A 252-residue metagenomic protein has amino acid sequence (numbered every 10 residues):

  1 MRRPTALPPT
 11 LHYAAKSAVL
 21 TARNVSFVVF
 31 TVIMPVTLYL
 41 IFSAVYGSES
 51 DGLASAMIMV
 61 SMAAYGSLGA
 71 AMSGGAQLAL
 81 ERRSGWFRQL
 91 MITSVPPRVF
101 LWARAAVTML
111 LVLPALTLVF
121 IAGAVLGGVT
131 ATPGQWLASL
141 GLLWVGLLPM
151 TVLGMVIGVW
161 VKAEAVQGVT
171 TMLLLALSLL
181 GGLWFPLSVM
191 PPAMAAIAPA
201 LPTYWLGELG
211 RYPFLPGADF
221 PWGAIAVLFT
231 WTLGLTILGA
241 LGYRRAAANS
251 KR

Functional and structural regions predicted by a protein language model:
R2-A15, L183-G223: Short hydrophobic, aromatic-rich alpha-helical segments embedded in or entering the lipid bilayer of multi-pass
R2-R3, P9-S84, V112, L116 (+3 more regions): Transmembrane helix-boundary elements of multi-pass transport/secretion proteins, especially ABC-type permease modules
V25-S26, A56, R98, E164 (+1 more regions): Residues that define the loop-to-transmembrane-helix transition and helix capping in multi-pass membrane transporters
I41-E49, G158-A200, Y204: Transmembrane helix segments
S43-S48, T93, G123-A124, G128 (+6 more regions): Transmembrane helix-loop junction
Q77-M109: Helix-loop-helix units of permease transmembrane domains in multi-pass membrane transporters, especially ABC
P97-L175, F220-F229, L233-A240: Alpha-helical transmembrane segments and their short interhelical loops
